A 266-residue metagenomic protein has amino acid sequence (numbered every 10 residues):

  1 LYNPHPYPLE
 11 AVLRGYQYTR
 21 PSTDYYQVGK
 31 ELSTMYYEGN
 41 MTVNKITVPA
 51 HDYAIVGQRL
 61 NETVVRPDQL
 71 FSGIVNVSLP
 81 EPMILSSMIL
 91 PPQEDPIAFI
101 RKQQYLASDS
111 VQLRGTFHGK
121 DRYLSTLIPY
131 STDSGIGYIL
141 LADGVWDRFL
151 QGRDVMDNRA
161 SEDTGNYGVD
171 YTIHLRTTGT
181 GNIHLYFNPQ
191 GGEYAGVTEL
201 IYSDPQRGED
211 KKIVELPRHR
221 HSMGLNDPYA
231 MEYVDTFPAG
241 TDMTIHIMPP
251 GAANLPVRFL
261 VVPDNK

Functional and structural regions predicted by a protein language model:
Y2-L13, Q17, V77-L79, R176-G181 (+1 more regions): Asparagine-centered strand-capping/turn motif at beta-strand->loop junctions
P8-G15, L85-M88, N182-P189, V257-F259: Short, hydrophobic/aromatic beta-strand segments
Q17-M35, G192-Q206: Short aromatic-acidic-glycine turn motif
V28-R66, D204-G240: Intrinsically disordered, low-complexity Pro/Gly/Ser/Thr-rich segments with frequent PxxP/GP/PP motifs and embedded
P49, V64-L79, V234-G251: Noncatalytic modules at the cell exterior or secretory-pathway interfaces, chiefly beta-strand-rich lectin/adhesion
T63-R101, A253-N265: Terminal connector regions
H118-Q190: Flexible, glycine-rich surface segments
T177-K266: C-terminal functional regions that serve as terminal interaction/effector modules
